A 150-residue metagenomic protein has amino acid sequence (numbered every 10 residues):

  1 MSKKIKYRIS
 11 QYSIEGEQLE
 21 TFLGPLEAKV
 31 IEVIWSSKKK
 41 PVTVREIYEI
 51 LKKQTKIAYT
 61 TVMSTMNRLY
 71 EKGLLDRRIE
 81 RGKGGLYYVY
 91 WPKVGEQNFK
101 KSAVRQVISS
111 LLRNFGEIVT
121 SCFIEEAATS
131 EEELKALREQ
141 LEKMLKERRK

Functional and structural regions predicted by a protein language model:
S2-I31, G95: Short alpha-helical segments that sit at the start of domains
G24-L26, I79-K101: Short, cationic-aromatic polyanion-contact patches
E32-K39, K52: Short, locally clustered residues in the helix-turn-helix/winged-helix DNA-binding domain
K40-I50: Short acidic, hydrophobic short linear motifs in intrinsically disordered regions
E49-I57: Short helix-coil junctions and helix-kink-helix linkers
M63-N67: Short, hydrophobic-biased segments on the C-terminal half of alpha helices that form "recognition helices"
G73-L74: Glycine-centered, phosphate/nucleic-acid-interacting loop/turn motifs that mediate DNA/RNA or nucleotide
F99-K146: Amphipathic alpha-helical dimerization/coiled-coil segments that flank or bridge DNA-binding/regulatory modules
